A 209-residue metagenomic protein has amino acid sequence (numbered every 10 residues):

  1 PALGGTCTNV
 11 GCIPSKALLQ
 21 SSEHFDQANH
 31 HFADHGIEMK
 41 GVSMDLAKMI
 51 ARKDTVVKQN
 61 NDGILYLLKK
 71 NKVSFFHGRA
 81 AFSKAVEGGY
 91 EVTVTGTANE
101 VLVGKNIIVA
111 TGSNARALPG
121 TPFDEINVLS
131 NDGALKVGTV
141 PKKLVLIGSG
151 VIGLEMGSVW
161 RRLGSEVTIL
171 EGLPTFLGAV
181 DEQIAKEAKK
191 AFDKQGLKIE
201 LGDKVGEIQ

Functional and structural regions predicted by a protein language model:
P1-V140, T168, L173-L177, Q183-I184 (+3 more regions): Glycine-rich flavin
G138-T175, A179-V180: Rossmann-like NAD(P)H-binding beta-loop-alpha module
E155, R162, K186-E187, K194: Alpha-helical macromolecular-interaction surfaces
